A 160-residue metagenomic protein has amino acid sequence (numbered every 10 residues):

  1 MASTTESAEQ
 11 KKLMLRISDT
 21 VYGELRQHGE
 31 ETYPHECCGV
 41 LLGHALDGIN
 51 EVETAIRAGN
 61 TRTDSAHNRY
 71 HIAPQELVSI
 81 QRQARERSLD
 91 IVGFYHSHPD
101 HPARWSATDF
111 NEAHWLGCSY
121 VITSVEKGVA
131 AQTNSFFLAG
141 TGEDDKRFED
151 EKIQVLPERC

Functional and structural regions predicted by a protein language model:
A2-I91, D100-C160: Conserved beta-strand-loop surface patch within small alpha/beta domains used for substrate/adaptor or ligand engagement
S97: Acidic/histidine-rich, metal-coordinating catalytic segments
